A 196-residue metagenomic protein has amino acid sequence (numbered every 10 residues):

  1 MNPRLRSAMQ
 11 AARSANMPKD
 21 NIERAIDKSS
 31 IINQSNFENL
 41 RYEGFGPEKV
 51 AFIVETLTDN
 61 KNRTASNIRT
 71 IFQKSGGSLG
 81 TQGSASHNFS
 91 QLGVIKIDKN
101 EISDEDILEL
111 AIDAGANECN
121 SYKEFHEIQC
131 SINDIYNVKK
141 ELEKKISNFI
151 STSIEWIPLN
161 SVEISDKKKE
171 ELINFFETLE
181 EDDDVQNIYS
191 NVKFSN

Functional and structural regions predicted by a protein language model:
M1-R4, N39-P47, L79-F89, S147-L159: Flexible hinge/switch segments at interdomain interfaces of large molecular machines
M1-T56: Translation machinery proteins
A8, I68, I107: Aromatic/hydrophobic pocket-lining residues that form π-stacking "cages" and hydrophobic walls in ligand
M9, R13, I26-S30, F72 (+3 more regions): Structural signal for hydrophobic packing residues in well-ordered secondary-structure cores of soluble enzyme domains
N16-N21, K61-T64, S103: Helix N-cap / loop-to-helix initiation motif
N33-Q34, F72-L79, K99-D104, L108-E109: A general structural motif
E43-L57, N62-S90: RNA pseudouridine synthases
Q91-N196: Positively charged, low-complexity, intrinsically disordered RNA-binding extensions
